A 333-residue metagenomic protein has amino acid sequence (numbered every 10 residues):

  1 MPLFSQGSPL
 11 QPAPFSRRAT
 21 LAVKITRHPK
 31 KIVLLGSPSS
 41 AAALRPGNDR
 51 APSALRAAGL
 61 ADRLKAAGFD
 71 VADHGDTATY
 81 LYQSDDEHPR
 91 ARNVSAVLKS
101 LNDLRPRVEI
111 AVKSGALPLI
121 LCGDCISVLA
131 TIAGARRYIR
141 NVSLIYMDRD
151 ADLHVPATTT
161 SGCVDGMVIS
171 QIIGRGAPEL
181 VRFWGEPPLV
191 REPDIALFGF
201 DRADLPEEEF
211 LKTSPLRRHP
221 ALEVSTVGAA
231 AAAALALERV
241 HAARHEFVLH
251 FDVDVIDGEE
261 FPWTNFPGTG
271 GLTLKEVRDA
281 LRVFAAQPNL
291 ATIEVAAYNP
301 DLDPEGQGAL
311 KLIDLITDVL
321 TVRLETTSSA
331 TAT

Functional and structural regions predicted by a protein language model:
P12: Cationic, low-complexity basic patches in intrinsically disordered or flexible, solvent-exposed regions
V23-S39, R45-L119, T131, R137-I139 (+2 more regions): Catalytic cores of soluble, metal-dependent hydrolases
L35, G123, M147-R149, F198 (+1 more regions): Active-site flanking residues adjacent to catalytic metal/cofactor-binding acidic residues
K113-F183, Q287-P288: Active-site histidine-anchored catalytic micro-motif
Y146-R149, I173, D194-R202, P220-L222 (+1 more regions): Short, structured patches in soluble enzyme cores that scaffold and shape functional sites
G176, A196-D204, A231-A232, T273-R278: A general structural motif
A203-K212: Short, glycine/polar-rich helix-capping loops at beta-to-alpha or helix-loop-helix junctions that flank or form
